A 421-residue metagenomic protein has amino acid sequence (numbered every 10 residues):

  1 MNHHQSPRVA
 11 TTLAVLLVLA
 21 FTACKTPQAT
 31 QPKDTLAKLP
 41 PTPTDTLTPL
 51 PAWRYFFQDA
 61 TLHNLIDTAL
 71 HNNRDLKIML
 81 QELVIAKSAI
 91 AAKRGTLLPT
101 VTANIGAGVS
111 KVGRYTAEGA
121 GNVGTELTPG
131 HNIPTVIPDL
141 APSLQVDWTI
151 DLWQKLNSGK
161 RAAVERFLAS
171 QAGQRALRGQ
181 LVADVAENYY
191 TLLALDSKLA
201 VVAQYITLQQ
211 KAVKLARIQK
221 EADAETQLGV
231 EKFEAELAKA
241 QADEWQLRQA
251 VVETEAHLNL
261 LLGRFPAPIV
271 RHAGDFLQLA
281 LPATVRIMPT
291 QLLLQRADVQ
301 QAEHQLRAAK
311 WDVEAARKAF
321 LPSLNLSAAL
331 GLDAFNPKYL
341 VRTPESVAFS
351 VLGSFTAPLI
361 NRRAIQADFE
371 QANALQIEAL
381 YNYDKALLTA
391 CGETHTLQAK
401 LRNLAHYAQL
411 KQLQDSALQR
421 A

Functional and structural regions predicted by a protein language model:
N2-T12: Bacterial N-terminal signal peptides that target proteins for export
C24-A91, L277-R307, P358-L359, L387: Bacterial Sec-pathway N-terminal export signals of envelope proteins
D34, Q204-T207, A224-T226, W245-L293: Short, solvent-exposed, mixed-charge loop/turn linkers that connect secondary-structure elements
L62-N64, I85, D139-A141, E187 (+2 more regions): Transmembrane beta-barrel architecture of outer-membrane proteins
K77, L97-A120, G130-V136, D147-A176 (+5 more regions): Small/polar (Gly/Ser/Thr/Ala-rich) solvent-exposed segments that form structured loops/beta-strands/short helices used
I78-K93, L177, A183-A203, L208-I218 (+5 more regions): Amphipathic alpha-helical coiled-coil segments
P142-V146, G353: Membrane-embedded beta-strands of outer-membrane beta-barrel proteins, especially the hydrophobic/small aromatic
